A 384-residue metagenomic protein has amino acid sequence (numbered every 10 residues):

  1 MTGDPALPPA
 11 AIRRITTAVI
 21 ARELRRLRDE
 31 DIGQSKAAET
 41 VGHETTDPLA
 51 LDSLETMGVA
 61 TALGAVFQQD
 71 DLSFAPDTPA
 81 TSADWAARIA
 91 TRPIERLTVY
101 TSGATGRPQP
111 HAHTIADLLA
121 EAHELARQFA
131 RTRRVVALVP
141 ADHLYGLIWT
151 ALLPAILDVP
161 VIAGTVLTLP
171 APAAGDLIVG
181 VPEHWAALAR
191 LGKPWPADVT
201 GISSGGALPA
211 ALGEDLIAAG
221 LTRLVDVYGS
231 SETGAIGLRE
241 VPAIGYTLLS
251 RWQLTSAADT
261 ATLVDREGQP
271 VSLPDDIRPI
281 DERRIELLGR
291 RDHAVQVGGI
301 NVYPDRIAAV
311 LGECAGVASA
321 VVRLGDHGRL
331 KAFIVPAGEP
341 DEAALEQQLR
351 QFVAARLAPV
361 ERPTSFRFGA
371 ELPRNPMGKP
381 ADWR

Functional and structural regions predicted by a protein language model:
M1-L97, K379-R384: Phosphopantetheine-dependent thiolation modules in NRPS/PKS and related acyl-activating systems
L63, T101-A104, V135, I178 (+5 more regions): Conserved S/T- and glycine-rich ATP-binding loop of Class I adenylate-forming
T98-P110, S231-E232: Conserved adenylation A10 loop of the ANL superfamily
A112-L125, R134-L188, T200: AMP-binding/adenylate-forming
R190-A243: Gly/Ser/Thr-rich phosphate-binding loop
W252-P279, R283-E286, V335: AMP-binding/adenylate-forming core of the ANL superfamily
D275-E361: AMP-binding/adenylate-forming catalytic core of the ANL superfamily
V295, F352-R384: Conserved C-terminal "lid"/linker of ANL adenylate-forming enzymes
